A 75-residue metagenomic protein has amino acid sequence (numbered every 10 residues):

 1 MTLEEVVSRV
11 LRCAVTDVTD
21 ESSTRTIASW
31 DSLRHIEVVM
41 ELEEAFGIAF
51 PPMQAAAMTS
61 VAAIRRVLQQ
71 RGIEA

Functional and structural regions predicted by a protein language model:
M1-M40, E44-A75: Phosphopantetheine-dependent thiolation modules in NRPS/PKS and related acyl-activating systems
